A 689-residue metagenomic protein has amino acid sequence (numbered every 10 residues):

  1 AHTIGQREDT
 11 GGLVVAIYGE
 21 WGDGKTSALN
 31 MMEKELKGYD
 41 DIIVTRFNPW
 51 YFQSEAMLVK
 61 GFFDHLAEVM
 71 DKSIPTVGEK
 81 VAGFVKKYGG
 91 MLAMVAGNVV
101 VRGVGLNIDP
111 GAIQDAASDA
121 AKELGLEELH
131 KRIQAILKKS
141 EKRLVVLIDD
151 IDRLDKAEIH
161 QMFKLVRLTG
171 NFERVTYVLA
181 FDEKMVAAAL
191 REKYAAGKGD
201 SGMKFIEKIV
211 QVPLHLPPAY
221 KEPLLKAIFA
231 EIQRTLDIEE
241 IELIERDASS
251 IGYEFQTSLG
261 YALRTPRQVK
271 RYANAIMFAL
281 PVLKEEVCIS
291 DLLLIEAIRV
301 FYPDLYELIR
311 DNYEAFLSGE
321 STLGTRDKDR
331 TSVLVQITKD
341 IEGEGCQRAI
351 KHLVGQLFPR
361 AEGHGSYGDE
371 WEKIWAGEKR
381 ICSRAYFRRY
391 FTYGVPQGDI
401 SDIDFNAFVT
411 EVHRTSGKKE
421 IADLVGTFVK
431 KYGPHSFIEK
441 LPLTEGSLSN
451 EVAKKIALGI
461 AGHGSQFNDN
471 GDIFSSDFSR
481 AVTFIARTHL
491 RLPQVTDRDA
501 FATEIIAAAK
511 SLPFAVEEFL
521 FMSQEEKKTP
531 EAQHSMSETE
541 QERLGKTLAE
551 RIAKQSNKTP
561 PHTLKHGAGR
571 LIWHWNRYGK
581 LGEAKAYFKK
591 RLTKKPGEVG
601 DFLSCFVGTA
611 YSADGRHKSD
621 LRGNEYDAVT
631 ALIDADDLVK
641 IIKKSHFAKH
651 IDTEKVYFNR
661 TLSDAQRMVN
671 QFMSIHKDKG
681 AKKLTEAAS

Functional and structural regions predicted by a protein language model:
H2, Q6-G11, V15, N30-I42 (+6 more regions): The feature marks long, low-complexity, polar/acidic/proline-rich intrinsically disordered regions embedded in large
V14-Y18, R46, L147: Short hydrophobic/aromatic beta-strand immediately N-terminal to the Walker A/P-loop
G22: Walker A (P-loop) phosphate-binding loop of P-loop NTPases
K25: Conserved lysine of the Walker
E35-H65: AAA+/P-loop NTPase substrate/partner-engagement loops
N48-Y51, Q211-L224: Conserved AAA+ ATPase "SRH/arginine-finger" region at the nucleotide-binding site
A121, G125-D182, A188, K193: Conserved Walker B catalytic segment
V186-K208: Short regulatory helix/loop adjacent to the ATP-binding pocket of P-loop NTPases
